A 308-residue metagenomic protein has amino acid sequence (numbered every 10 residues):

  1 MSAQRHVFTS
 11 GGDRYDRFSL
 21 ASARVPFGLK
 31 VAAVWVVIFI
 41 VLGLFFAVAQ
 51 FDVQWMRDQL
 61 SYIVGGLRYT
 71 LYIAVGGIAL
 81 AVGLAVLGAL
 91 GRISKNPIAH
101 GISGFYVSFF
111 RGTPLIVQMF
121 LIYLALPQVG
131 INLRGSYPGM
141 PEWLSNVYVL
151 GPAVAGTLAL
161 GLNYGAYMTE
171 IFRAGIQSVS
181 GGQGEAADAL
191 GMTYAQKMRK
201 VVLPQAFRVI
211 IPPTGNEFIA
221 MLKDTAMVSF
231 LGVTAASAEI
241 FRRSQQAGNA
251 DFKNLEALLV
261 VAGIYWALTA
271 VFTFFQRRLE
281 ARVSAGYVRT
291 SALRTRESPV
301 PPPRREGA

Functional and structural regions predicted by a protein language model:
S2-A308: Transmembrane alpha-helices and adjacent helix-loop boundaries
